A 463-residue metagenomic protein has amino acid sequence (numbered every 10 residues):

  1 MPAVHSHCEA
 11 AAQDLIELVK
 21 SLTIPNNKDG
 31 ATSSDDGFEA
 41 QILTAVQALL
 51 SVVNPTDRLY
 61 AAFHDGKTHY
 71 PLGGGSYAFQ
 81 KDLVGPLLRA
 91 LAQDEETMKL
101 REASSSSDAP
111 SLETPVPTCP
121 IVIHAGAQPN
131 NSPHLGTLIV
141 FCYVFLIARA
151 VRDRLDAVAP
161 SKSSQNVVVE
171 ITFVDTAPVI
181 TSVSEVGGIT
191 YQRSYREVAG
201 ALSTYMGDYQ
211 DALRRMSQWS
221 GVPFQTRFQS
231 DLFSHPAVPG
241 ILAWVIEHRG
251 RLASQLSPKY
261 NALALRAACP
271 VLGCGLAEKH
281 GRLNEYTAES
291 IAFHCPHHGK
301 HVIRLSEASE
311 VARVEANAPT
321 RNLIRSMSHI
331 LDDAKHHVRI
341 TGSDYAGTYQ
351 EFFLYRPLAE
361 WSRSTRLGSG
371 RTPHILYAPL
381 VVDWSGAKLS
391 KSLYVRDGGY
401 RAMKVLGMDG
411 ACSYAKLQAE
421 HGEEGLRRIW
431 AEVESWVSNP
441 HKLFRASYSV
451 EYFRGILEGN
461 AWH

Functional and structural regions predicted by a protein language model:
M1-L135, D153-S164, V168-E170, E247-S328 (+3 more regions): Non-catalytic terminal extensions that flank enzyme cores
G136-I147: Active/ligand-binding-proximal structured segments within catalytic/core domains that scaffold catalytic residues
S163-Q165, I171-D175, F224-A237, H374-L380: Acidic carboxylate-rich catalytic motifs and surrounding loops in phosphoryl-/glycosyl-chemistry enzymes
A177-T190, I241, K388-R396: Charged, often glycine-rich, active-site loop that binds/positions anionic groups
S182-T204: A charged helix-plus-loop insertion that forms the helical arch/lid used to bind and gate nucleic-acid substrates
G200-A268: A broadly conserved sequence feature marking short terminus-proximal activation segments in nucleic acid-centric
Q229, K335-S343: Active-site rim elements
D344-R356: P-loop NTPase catalytic cores that bind/hydrolyze ATP
